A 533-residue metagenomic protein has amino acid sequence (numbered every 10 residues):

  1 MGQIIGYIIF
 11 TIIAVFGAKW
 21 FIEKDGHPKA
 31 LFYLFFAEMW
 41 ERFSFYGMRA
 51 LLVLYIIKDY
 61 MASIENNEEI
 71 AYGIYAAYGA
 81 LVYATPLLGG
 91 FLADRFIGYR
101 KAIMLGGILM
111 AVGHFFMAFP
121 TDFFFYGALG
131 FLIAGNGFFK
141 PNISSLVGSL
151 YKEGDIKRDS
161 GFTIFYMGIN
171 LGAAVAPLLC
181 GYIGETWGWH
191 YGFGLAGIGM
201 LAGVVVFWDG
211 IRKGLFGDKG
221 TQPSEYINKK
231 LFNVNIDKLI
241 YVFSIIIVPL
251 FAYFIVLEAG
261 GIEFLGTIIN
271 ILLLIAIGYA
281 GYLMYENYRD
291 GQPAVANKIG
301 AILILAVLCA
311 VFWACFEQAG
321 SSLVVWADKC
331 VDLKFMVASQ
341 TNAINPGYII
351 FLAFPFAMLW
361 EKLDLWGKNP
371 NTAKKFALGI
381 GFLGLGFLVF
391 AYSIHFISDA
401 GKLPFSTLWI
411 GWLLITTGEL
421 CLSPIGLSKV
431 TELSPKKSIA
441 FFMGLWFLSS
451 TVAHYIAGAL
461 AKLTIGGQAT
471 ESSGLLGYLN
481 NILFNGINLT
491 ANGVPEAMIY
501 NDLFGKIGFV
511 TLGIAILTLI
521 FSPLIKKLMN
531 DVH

Functional and structural regions predicted by a protein language model:
M1-Y33, E153, G181-V324, D328-K334 (+3 more regions): Intracellular loop-helix junctions on the cytosolic face of multi-pass helical membrane proteins
F35, M39, F43, G113 (+3 more regions): Hydrophobic core of transmembrane alpha-helices in multi-pass small-molecule transporters, especially MFS/SLC-type
M48-Y72, A319-T341: Short amphipathic helix-loop junctions that connect adjacent transmembrane helices in Major Facilitator Superfamily/SLC
G73-A93, K140, A174-A176, A343-W360 (+1 more regions): Central cavity-lining transmembrane alpha-helices of secondary-active solute carriers, predominantly the Major
V82, K157-P177, G184-E185, G192-G203 (+3 more regions): Glycine-rich segments within core transmembrane alpha-helices of 12-TM secondary carriers
V82-A84, D209, I271-L283, V337-W366 (+1 more regions): Transmembrane alpha-helices of Major Facilitator/SLC transporters
R95-G107, G154-D155, K362-G381: Cytoplasmic membrane-interface "Motif A"-like loop-to-helix N-cap segments of 12-TM Major Facilitator Superfamily
L105-Y126, L378-A400: C-terminal ends and interior cores of transmembrane alpha-helices in multi-pass membrane transporters/permeases
